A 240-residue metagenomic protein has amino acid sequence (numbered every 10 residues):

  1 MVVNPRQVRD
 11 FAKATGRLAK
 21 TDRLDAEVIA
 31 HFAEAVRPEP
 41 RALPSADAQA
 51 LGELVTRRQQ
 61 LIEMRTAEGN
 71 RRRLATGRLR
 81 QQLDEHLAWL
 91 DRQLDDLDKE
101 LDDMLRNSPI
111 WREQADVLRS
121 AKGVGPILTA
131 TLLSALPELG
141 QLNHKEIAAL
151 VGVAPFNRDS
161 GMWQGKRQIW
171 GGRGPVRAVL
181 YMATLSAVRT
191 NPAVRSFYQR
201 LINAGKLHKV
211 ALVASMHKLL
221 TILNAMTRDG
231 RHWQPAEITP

Functional and structural regions predicted by a protein language model:
V2-S120, T131: Long, charge-rich intrinsically disordered scaffolds of nucleic-acid metabolism proteins
L24, Q49, T56, I127 (+3 more regions): Charged, alpha-helix-enriched surfaces in structured cytosolic catalytic cores of large nucleotide-utilizing machines
A33-P40, R65, G140, A154-P155 (+3 more regions): Conserved NTP-handling cores and scaffolds of large molecular machines
Q93, V124, V176, A211-L212: Hydrophobic (often cysteine-bearing) scaffold residues that line and stabilize catalytic clefts of nucleotide/cofactor
P126, T131-A204, H208, P235 (+1 more regions): Phosphate-backbone recognition surface of nucleic-acid-processing proteins
A204-P240: Basic, amphipathic alpha-helical segments enriched in Lys/Arg and hydrophobic/aromatic residues
